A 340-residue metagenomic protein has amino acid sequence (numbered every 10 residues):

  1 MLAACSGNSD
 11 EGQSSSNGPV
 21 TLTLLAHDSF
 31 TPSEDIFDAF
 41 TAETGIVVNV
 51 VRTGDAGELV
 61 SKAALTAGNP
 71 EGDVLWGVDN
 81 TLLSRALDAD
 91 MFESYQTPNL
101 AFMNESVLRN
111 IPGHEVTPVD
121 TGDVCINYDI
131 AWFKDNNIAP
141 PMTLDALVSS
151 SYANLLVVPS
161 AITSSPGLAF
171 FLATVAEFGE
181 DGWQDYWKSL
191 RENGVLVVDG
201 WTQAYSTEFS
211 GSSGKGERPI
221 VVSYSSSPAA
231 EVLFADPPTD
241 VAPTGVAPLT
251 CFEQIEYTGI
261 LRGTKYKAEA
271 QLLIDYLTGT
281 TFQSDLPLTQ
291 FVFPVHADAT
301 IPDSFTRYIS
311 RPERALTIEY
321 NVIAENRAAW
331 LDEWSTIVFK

Functional and structural regions predicted by a protein language model:
L2-A4: C-terminal motif of bacterial Sec signal peptides marking the signal peptidase cleavage site
S6-S9: Bacterial signal peptide processing site
S16-R85, T207, S213, K340: Early extracytoplasmic/lumenal segment of secretory-pathway proteins
P70-L75, E93-A131, D145, L155-A161: A structural signal for short loop-to-beta-strand junctions that line the ligand-binding cleft of periplasmic/secreted
N80-M91, I111-A139, G167-E177, E253-G259: Periplasmic solute-binding protein
E93-A101, E115-T117, D145-V148, P219 (+3 more regions): Short beta-strand->loop
P166-L249: Ligand-binding pocket segment of bilobal, Venus flytrap-like solute-binding proteins
T258-T317: Mature extracytoplasmic/periplasmic domains
